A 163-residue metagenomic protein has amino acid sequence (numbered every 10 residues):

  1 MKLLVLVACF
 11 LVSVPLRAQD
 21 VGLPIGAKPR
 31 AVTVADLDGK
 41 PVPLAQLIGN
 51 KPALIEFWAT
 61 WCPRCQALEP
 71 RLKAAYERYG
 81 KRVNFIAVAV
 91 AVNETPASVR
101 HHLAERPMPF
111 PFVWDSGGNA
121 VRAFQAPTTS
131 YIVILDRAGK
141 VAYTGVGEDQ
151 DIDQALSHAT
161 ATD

Functional and structural regions predicted by a protein language model:
K2-S13: Bacterial N-terminal signal peptides
L16-A31, G49: N-proximal helix/coil linker or "cap" segments that precede and/or mark the start of modular domains
V32-A53, E77: A short beta-strand-turn-helix
G49-N50, H101-P109, D115-A159: Thiol/disulfide oxidoreductase modules built on the thioredoxin-like
K51-A53, W58-W61, T128: Short pre-active-site segment immediately N-terminal to redox-active cysteine/selenocysteine motifs in thiol-based
L54-I55, F85, I132: Hydrophobic beta-strand anchors of alpha/beta hydrolase catalytic cores
Q66-R106, S116-A123: Structural microenvironment flanking redox-active thiols in thiol-disulfide oxidoreductases
